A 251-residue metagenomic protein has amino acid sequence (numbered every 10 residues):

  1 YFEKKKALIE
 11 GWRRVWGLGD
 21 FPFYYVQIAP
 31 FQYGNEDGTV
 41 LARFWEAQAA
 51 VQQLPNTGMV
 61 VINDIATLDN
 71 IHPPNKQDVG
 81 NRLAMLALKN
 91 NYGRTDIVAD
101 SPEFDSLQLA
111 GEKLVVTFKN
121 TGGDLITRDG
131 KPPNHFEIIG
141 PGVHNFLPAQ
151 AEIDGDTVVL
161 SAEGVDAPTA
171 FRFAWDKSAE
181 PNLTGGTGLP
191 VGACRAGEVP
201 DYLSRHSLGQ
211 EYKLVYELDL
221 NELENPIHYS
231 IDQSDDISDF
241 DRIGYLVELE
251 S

Functional and structural regions predicted by a protein language model:
Y1, N35-D37, A66-K76: Active-site rim elements
Y1, W12, V26-P30, V61-I65 (+1 more regions): Active-site-proximal beta-strand/loop segments in catalytic clefts of secreted hydrolases
E3-A7, G11, R43-A47, D78 (+1 more regions): Extracytoplasmic/secreted proteins, especially bacterial periplasmic and envelope-associated proteins
G17-Y24, Q53-M59, L208-K213: Loop/turn elements at helix/coil->beta-strand transitions in domains of secreted/extracellular proteins
I28-I65: Substrate-gating cap/lid alpha-helix
D78, M85, K89-G130: Surface beta-strand/loop "capping" patches
T121-Y202: C-terminal beta-sandwich/jelly-roll accessory domains of carbohydrate-active enzymes
L203-S251: Extracellular beta-rich globular recognition domains, centered on the fibrinogen C-terminal
